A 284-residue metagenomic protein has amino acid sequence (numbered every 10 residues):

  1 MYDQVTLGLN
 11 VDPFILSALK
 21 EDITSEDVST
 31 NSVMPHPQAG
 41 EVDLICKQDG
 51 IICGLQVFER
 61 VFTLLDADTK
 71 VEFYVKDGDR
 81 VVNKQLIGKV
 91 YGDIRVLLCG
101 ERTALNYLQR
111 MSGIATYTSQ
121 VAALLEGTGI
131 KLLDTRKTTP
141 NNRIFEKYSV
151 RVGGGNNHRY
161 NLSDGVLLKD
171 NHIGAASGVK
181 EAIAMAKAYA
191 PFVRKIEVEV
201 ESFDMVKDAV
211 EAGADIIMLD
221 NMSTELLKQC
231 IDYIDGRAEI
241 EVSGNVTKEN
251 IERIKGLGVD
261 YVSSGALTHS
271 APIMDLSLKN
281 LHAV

Functional and structural regions predicted by a protein language model:
Y2-A212, I216, E225-Y233, E239-E241 (+2 more regions): Acidic/glycine-rich phosphate/pyrophosphate-binding loops and surrounding catalytic core that coordinate Mg2+
N221, G244, G265-A266: Short secondary-structure boundary segments
G236-I240, L281-V284: Short acidic, glycine/proline-enriched helix-loop-strand junctions
K248: Cys/His-rich Zn2+-binding cysteine-cluster or related metal-binding knuckle/ribbon modules and their
S270-V284: Short, basic/aromatic-enriched C-terminal tail that caps enzymatic domains
